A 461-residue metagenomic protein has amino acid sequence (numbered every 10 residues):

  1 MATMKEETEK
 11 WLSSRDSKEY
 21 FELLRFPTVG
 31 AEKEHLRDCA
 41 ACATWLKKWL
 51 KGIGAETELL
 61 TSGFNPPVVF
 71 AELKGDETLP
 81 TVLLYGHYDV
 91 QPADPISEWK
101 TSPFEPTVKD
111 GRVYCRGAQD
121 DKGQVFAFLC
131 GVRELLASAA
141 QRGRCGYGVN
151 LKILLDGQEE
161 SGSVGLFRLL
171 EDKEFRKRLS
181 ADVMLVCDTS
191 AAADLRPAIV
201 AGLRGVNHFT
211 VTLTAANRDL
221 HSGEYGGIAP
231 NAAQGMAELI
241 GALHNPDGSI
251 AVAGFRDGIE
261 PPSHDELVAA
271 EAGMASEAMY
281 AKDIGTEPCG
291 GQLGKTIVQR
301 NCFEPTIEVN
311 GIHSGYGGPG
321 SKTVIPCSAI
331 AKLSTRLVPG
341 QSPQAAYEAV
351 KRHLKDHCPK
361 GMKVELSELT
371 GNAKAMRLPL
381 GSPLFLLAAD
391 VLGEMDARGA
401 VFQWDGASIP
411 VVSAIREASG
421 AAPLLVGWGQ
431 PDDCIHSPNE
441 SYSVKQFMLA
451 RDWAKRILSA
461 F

Functional and structural regions predicted by a protein language model:
A2-I96, S328, K332, A345: N-terminal helical capping/dimerization or prosegment-like subdomains of hydrolases acting on amide or phosphate bonds
L12-S13, E98, R144-G146, V200-V206 (+3 more regions): Short glycine/proline-enriched loop/turn "hinge" motifs that connect secondary-structure elements and lie
E77, Q91, A193, A251-S328 (+3 more regions): An extended, acidic, His-containing surface patch that forms the Zn2+-binding/catalytic region of metallohydrolases
L79-L155, L449: Active-site metal-coordination/substrate-binding segment of hydrolases, especially metallo-dependent peptidases
C130-A137, E238-A242, R456-S459: Short glycine/serine- and small hydrophobic-enriched flexible loop segments
C145-N231: Histidine/acidic-residue-rich, glycine-tolerant segments that coordinate divalent metal ions
R168, G226-D247: A short core secondary-structure module
